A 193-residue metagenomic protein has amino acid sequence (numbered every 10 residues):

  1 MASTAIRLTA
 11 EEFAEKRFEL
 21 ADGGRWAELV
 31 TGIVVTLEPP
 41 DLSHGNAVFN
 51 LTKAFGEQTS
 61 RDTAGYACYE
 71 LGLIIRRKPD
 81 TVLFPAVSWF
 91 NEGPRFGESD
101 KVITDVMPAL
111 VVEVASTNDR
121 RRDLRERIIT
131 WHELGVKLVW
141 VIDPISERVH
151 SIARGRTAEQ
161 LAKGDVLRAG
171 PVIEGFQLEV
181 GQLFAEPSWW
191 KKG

Functional and structural regions predicted by a protein language model:
M1-G193: Gly/Pro/Ser/Thr-rich low-complexity, intrinsically disordered segments predominantly at protein N-termini
